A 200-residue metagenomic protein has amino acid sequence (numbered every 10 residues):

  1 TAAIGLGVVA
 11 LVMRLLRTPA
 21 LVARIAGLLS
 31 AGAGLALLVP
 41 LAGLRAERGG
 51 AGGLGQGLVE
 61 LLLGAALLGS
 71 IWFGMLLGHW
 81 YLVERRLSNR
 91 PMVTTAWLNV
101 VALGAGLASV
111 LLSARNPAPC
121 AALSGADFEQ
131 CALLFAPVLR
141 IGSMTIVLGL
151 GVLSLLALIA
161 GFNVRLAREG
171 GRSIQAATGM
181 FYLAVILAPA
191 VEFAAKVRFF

Functional and structural regions predicted by a protein language model:
T1-G43, L61-W80, T94-P117, E129-L133 (+1 more regions): Hydrophobic cores of alpha-helical transmembrane segments in multi-pass integral membrane proteins
A23-I25, G50-L61, R90-P91: Non-cytosolic membrane-interface motifs at loop->transmembrane helix junctions
R45-G55, P119-S124: Membrane-interface helix termini and inter-helical loops of multi-pass transporters
Y81-M92: Cytosolic, membrane-interface loops and tails of multi-pass inner-membrane proteins
